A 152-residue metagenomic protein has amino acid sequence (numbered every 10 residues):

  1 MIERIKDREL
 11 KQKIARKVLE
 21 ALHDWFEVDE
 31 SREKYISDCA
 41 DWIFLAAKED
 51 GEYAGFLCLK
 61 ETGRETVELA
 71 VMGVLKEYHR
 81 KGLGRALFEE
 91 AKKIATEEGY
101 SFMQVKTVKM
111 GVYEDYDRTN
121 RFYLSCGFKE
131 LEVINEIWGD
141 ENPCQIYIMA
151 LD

Functional and structural regions predicted by a protein language model:
M1-D29: Short amphipathic alpha-helix that is part of the acyltransferase structural core
W42, N142-I146: Short hydrophobic/aromatic beta-strand or adjacent loop that forms the aromatic wall/cage of a ligand/substrate-binding
A46, E52-K60, T66-G73: Conserved beta-strand in the GNAT
E65-K76, R80, R85, Q104-K106: Conserved acetyl-CoA binding element of GNAT-fold acetyltransferases
V74, R80-E97, R118-R121, S125: Conserved acetyl-CoA-binding loop-helix of GNAT-fold acetyltransferases
A95-E114: Conserved GNAT acetyl-CoA-binding A-motif
E114-T119, V133-P143: Short glycine/proline-centered loop/turn elements that form peptide/ligand docking sites
